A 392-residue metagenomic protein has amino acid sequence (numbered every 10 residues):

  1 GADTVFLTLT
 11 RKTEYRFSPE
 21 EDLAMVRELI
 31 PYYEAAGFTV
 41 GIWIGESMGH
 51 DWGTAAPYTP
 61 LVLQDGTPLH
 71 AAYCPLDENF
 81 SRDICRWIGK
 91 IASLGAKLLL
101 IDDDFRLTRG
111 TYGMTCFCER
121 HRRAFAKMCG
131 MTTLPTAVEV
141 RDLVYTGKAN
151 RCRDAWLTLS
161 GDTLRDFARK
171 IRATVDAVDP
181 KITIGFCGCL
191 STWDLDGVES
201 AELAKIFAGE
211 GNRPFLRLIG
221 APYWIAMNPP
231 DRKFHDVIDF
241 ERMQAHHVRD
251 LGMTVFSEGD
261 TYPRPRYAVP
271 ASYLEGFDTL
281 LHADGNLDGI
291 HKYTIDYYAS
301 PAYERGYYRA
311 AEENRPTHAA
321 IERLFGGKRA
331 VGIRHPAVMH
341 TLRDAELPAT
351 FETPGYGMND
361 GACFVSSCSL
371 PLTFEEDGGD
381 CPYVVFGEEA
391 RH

Functional and structural regions predicted by a protein language model:
G1, T8-R11, I44-G45, D103-D104 (+7 more regions): Structural motif
G1-T13, K90-L98, N212-L216, F277-G289 (+1 more regions): Catalytic domains of carbohydrate-active enzymes, especially glycoside hydrolases
T8-L23, G66-C85, K148-R165, G188-L190 (+5 more regions): The substrate-binding groove and active-site-proximal loops of carbohydrate-active enzymes, especially glycoside
T8-Y58, I171-T174: Aromatic-lined substrate-binding rim segments of carbohydrate-active enzymes
T39-A96, D103, L107-T111, E119-R122 (+2 more regions): Active-site-adjacent "subsite" loops/lids of carbohydrate-active enzymes
T39-E46, L100-D104, R153-E199, G252-P263: Aromatic-lined carbohydrate-recognition surfaces of secreted/lumenal glycan-active proteins
T108, D179, T183-G355: Hydrophobic targeting/anchoring helices
T350-H392: Helical hinge/lid and interdomain linker segments adjacent to catalytic or ligand-binding clefts that mediate domain
